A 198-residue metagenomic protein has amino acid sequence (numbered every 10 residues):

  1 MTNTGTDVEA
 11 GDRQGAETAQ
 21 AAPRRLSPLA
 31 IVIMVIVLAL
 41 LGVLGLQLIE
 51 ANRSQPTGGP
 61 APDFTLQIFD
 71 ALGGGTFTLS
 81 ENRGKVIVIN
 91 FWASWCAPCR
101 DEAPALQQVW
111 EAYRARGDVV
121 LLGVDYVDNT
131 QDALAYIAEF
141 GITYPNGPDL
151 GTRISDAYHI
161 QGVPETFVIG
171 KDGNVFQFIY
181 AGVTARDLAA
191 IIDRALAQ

Functional and structural regions predicted by a protein language model:
M1-Q67, Q198: N-terminal targeting signals for export/organelle localization
P62, I87, V163-P164: Short loop/turn microsegments at loop-to-beta-strand junctions
F64, F77, F91-W92, Y136 (+2 more regions): Conserved hydrophobic/aromatic "anchor" residues that stabilize well-ordered secondary structure elements
T65-I87, W110-Y113: A short beta-strand-turn-helix
F77-R100, L121: Short active-site neighborhood of thiol/selenol oxidoreductases, capturing the structured segment around
I87-N90, L121-D125, F167, F178-I179: Soluble periplasmic/extracytoplasmic beta-strand elements of cell-envelope proteins
R100-F140, L150-A157, A190: Structural microenvironment flanking redox-active thiols in thiol-disulfide oxidoreductases
A135-T143, P148-A197: Thiol/disulfide oxidoreductase modules built on the thioredoxin-like
